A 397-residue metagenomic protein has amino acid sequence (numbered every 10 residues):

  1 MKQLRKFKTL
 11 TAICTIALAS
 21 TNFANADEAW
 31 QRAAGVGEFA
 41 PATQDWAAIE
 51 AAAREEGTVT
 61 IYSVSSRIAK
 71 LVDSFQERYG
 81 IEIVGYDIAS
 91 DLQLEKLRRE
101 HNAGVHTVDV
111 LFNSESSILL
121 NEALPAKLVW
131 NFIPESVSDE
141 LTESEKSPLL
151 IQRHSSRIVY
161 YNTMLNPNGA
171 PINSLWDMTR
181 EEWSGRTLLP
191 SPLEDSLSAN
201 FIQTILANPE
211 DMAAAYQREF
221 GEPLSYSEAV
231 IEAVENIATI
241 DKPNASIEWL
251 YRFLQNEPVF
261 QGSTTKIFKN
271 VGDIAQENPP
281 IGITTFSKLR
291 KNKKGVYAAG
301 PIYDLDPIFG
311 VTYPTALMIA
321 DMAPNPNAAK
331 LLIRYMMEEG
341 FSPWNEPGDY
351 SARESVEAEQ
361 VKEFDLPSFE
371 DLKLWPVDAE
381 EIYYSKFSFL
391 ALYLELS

Functional and structural regions predicted by a protein language model:
M1-F23: Gram-negative bacterial Sec-dependent N-terminal signal peptides
N25-A52, V230-V234: N-terminal low-complexity, Pro/Thr/Ser-rich intrinsically disordered segments that act as propeptides or flexible
D27-A42, E370-S397: Conserved C-terminal helix/tail region of periplasmic/extracytoplasmic solute-binding proteins
Q44-R54, V64-E82, R290: Short, polar/charged alpha-helical segment
Y62-D73, V84-R98, H106-K269: Extracytoplasmic ligand-binding site segments that recognize negatively charged/polar headgroups
S117-E122, G272, E277-G300: A ligand-binding cleft/hinge motif common to bilobed small-molecule-binding domains
D139-T142, R153-R157, W249-F253, V296-D321: Periplasmic-binding protein-like
G310-D378: Mature extracytoplasmic/periplasmic domains
